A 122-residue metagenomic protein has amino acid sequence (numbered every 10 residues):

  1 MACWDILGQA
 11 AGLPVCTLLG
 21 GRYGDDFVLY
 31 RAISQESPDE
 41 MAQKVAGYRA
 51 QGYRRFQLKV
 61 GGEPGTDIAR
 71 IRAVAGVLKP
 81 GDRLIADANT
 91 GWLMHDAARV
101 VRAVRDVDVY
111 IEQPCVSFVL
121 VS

Functional and structural regions predicted by a protein language model:
M1-I85, N89-A98, R102-R105: N-terminal capping/lid subdomain adjacent to the active-site entrance of alpha/beta enzymes
Q57, Y110-E112: Conserved beta-strand positions in the central sheet of alpha/beta enzyme cores
C115: An internal, acidic/charged active-site-proximal segment that coordinates divalent cations and/or engages
F118-S122: Catalytic alpha/beta core domains of metabolic enzymes, predominantly
